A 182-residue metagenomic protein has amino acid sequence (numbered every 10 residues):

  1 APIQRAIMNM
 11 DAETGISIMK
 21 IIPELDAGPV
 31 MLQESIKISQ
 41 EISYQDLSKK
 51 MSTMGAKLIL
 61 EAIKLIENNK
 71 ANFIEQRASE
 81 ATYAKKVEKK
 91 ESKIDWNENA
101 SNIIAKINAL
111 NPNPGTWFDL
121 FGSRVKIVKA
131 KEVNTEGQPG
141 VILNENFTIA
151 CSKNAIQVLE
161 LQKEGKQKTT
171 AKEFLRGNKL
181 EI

Functional and structural regions predicted by a protein language model:
A1-Y83: Donor/substrate-binding cores of folate-linked one-carbon enzymes
G15, K90, G122-R124: A generic structural signal for alpha->beta connector loops
E34, K90-S92, N154-I156: Short amphipathic alpha-helical segments
E61-D119: Active-site-lining helix/loop region of Rossmann-like oxidoreductase modules
N97-I182: An anion-binding loop in the catalytic cleft
